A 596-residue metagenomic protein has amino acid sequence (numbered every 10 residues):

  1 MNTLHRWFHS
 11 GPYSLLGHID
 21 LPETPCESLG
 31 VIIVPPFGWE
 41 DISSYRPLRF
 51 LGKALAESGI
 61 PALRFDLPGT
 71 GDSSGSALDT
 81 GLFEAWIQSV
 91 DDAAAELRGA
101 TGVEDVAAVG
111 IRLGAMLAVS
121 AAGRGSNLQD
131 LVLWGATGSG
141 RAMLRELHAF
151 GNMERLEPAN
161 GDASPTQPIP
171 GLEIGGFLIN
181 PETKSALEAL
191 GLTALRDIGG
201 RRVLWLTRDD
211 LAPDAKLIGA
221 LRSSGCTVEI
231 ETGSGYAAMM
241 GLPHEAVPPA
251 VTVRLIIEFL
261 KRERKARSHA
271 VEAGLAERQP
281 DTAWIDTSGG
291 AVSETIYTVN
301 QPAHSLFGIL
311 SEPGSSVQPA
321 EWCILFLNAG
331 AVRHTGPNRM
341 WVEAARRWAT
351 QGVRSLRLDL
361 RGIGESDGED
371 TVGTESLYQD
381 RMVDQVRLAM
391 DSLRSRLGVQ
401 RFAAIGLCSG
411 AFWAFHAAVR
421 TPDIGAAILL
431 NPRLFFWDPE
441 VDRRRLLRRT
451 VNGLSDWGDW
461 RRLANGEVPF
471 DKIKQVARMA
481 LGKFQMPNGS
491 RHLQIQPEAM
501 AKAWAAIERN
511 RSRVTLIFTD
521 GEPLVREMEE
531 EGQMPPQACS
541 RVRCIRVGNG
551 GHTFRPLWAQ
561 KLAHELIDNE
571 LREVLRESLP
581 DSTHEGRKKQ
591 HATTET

Functional and structural regions predicted by a protein language model:
M1-L29, R262-W322, P556: N-terminal cap/lid segment of alpha/beta-hydrolase-fold proteins
E23-D66, P313-D359: Short, surface-exposed "cap/lid" segments of acyl-processing enzymes
F37, P61-G71, T137, S234-Y236 (+5 more regions): Short beta-to-alpha linker loops that shape the active-site pocket of alpha/beta-hydrolase fold enzymes
D66-G81, D359-S376: Glycine-rich "HGGG/HGxG" loop immediately N-terminal to the catalytic nucleophile of the alpha/beta-hydrolase
D79-A100, G373-R396: Alpha/beta-hydrolase active-site loop
T101-R112, R396-L407: Alpha/beta-hydrolase fold nucleophile elbow
V109-V119, G135, I405-A414: Gly/Ala-rich beta-loop-alpha elbow adjacent to hydrolase catalytic centers
G125-I257, D423-H564, D568, T596: The alpha/beta-hydrolase serine catalytic core
